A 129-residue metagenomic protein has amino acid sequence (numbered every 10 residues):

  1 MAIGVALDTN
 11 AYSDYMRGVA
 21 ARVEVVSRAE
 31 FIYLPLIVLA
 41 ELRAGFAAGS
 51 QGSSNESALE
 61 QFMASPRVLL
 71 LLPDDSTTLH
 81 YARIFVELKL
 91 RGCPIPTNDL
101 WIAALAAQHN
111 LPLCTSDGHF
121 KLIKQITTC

Functional and structural regions predicted by a protein language model:
M1-V38, A44-Q61: Short, well-structured N-terminal submotif of metal-dependent ribonuclease cores
I3, L69-C114: Active-site neighborhoods of divalent-metal-dependent phosphate/nucleic-acid chemistry enzymes
D8, E41, D99, D117: Acidic active-site catalytic centers that drive phospho-/nucleotidyl reactions and related ester hydrolyses
D8-T9, L42, Y81, A106: Generic structural signal for small/hydrophobic residues in well-ordered secondary structure, especially within
A11-Y12, T77, W101-I102, H119-F120: Alpha-helix capping/helix-boundary segments
Y15, E41, H80, L122-I123: Phosphate- and divalent-cation-binding pockets in alpha/beta enzyme and binding domains that engage nucleotide-derived
F31-I32, Q125-C129: Active-site regions of enzymes building and remodeling cell-envelope glycoconjugates
L36, D117-G118: Short secondary-structure boundary segments
